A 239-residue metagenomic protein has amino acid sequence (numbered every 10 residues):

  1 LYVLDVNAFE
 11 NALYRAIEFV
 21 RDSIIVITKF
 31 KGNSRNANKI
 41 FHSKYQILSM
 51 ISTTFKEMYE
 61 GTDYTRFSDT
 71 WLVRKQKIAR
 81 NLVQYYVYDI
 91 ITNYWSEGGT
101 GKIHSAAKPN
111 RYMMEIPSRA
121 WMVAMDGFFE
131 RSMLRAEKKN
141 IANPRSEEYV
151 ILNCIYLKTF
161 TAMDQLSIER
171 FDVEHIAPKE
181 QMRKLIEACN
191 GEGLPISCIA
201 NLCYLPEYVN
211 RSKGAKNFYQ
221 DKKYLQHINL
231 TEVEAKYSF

Functional and structural regions predicted by a protein language model:
L1-G127: A cross-family structural signal marking well-folded subdomains
L48, S52, R80, Q84 (+3 more regions): Feature representing long, continuous alpha-helical segments
K56, K179, N210-S212: Short loop/turn segments at secondary-structure transitions that flank enzyme active sites
G61-D63, Y94, R183-L185, K213-D221: Short conserved micro-motifs at the rims of enzyme active sites and ligand-binding pockets
V83-I176, Q181: Intrinsically disordered, low-complexity N-proximal targeting/linker segments that flank membranes
D164-A200, N217: Histidine-centered nuclease catalytic patch
P195-N229: Short Cys/His-centered divalent metal-binding micro-motifs
Q226-F239: C-terminal, well-folded lobe of enzymatic/effector domains
